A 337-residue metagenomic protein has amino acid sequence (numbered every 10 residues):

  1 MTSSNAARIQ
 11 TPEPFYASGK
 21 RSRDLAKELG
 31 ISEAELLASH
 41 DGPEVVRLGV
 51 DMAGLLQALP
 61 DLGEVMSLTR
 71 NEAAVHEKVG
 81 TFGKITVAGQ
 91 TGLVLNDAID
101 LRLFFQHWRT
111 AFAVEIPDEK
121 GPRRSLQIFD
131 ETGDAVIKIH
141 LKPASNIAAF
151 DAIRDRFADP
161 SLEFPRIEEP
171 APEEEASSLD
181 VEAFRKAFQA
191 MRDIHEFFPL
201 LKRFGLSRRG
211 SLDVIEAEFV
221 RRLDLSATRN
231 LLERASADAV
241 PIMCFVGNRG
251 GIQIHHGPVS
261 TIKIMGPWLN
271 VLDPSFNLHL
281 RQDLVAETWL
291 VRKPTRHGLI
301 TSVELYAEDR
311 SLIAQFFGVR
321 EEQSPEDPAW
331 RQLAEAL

Functional and structural regions predicted by a protein language model:
M1-N5, P12-Y16, L93, D100-P199 (+1 more regions): Hydrophobic, ordered structural segments
M1-P117, G121: An N-terminus-focused feature that recognizes amino-terminal "leader" regions
M1-S32, H40, A239-I252, G257-V259 (+1 more regions): C-terminal functional regions that serve as terminal interaction/effector modules
F15-L25, I31, L36-A38, G49-D51 (+3 more regions): Surface-exposed interaction/gating patches
A58-P60, I99-F104, I116-R124, S236 (+3 more regions): Short, low-complexity cationic-aromatic patches
L62-M66, Q90-T91, A98, R124 (+4 more regions): Short, surface-exposed beta-edge/turn micro-motifs
V75, G133-K138, I252, R310-A314: Short loop/beta submotifs within extracellular cysteine-rich repeat domains
I99-R109, L225, P274-T288: DNA replication sliding-clamp ring fold and its partner-interaction surfaces
